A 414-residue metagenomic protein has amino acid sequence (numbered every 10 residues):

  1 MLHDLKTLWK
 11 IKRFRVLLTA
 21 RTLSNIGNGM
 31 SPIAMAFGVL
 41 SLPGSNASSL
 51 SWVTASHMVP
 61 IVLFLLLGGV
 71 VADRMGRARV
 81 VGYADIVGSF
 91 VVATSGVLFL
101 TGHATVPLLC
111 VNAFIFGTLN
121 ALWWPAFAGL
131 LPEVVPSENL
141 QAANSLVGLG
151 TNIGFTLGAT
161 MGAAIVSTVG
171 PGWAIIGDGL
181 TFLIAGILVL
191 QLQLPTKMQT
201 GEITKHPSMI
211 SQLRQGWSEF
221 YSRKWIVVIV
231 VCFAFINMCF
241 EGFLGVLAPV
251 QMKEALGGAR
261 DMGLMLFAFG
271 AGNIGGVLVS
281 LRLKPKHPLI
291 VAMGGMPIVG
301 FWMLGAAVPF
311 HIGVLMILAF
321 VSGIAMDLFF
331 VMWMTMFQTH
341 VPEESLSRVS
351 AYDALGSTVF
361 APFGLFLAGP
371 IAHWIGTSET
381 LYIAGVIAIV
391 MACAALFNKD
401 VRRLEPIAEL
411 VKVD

Functional and structural regions predicted by a protein language model:
M1-K10, T200-S211: Short, membrane-interfacial amphipathic segments enriched in basic
H3-V59, S218-F269: Helix-loop boundary and gating motifs at the non-cytosolic
R15-P32, T54-V70, G76-V91, L108-S167 (+5 more regions): Substrate-agnostic recognition of the 12-TM MFS/MFS-like secondary transporter fold
A36, V92-F99, G162, V166 (+7 more regions): Structural signal for membrane-spanning alpha-helices in multi-pass inner-membrane proteins, emphasizing helix cores
A36-P43, G96-T101, L157-G177, E254-A255 (+1 more regions): Transmembrane alpha-helix termini and helix-breaking/packing motifs in multi-pass membrane transporters
G44, G76, L98-F99, H103 (+1 more regions): Helix-breaking motifs and short loop linkers at transmembrane-helix boundaries and internal kinks in secondary membrane
V53, V62-L63, R74, V80 (+5 more regions): C-terminal transmembrane bundle of multi-pass solute transporters/carriers
G129, E133, I175-K205, F397-L410: Helix-loop junctions on the cytosolic side of multi-pass membrane transporters, especially the intracellular loop
